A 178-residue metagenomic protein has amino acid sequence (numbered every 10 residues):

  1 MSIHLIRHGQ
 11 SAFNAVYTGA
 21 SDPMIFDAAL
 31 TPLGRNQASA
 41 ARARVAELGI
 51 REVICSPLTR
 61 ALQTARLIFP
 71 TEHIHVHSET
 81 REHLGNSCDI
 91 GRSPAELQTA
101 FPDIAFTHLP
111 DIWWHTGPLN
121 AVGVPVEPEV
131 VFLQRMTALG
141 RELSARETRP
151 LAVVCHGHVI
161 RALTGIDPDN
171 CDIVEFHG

Functional and structural regions predicted by a protein language model:
M1-S2, E82-D103, E147-R149, R161-G178: Acidic, low-complexity terminal tails and accessory targeting/binding regions of phosphate-metabolizing enzymes
S2, G9-V76: Active-site-proximal alpha-helix that buttresses catalytic centers in soluble enzyme cores
I6, H77, F176: Hydrophobic residues at beta-strand termini and immediately following loops that shape nucleotide-binding pockets
A15-V16, P23-A29, P70-Q134: Phosphate-handling substructures
G34-A38, V53, L97, F132 (+1 more regions): Conserved anionic group-binding/transfer micro-motifs
A40-R44, A100, A138-E142: A generic secondary-structure signal
C55-T59, S78-T80, L109, V154-H158: Short, well-ordered beta-to-alpha junction loops that form the rim of enzyme active sites and present histidine/acidic
L62, P70, Q134-G178: Active-site-adjacent alpha-helix immediately C-terminal to a catalytic or transition-state-stabilizing loop
